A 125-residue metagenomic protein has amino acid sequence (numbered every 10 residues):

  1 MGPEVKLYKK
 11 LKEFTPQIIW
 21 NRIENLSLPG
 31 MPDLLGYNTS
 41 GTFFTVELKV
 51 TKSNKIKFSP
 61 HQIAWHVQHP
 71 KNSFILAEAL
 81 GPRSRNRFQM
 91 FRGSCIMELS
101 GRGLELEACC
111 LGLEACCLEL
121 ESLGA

Functional and structural regions predicted by a protein language model:
M1-N25, T39: Acidic-basic catalytic patches of nuclease active cores, encompassing PD-(D/E)XK and other metal-cofactor nuclease
G30: Beta-rich catalytic cores
L34-G36, T42-K52: Conserved catalytic cores of phosphodiester-cleaving nucleases, focusing on short active-site segments
T51-P70: Mg2+/Mn2+-dependent nuclease catalytic core
Q68-M97: Nucleic-acid nuclease catalytic cores
M97-E107: Short, electropositive alpha-helical surface patch
A108-L118: Long, intrinsically disordered low-complexity tandem-repeat segments
S122-G124: Intrinsic disorder/low-complexity segments
